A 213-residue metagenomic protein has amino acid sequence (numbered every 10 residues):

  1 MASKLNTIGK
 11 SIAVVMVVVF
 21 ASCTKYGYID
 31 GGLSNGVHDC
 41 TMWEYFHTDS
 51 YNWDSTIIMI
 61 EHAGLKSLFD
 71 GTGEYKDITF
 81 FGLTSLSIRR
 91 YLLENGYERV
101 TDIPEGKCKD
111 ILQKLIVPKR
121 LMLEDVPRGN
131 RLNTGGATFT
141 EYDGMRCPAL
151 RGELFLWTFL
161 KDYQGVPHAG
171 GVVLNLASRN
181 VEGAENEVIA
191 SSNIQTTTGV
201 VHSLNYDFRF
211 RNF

Functional and structural regions predicted by a protein language model:
M1-C23: Sec-dependent bacterial lipoprotein signal peptides
C23-F213: Mature, structured domains of secreted/extracytosolic soluble proteins
